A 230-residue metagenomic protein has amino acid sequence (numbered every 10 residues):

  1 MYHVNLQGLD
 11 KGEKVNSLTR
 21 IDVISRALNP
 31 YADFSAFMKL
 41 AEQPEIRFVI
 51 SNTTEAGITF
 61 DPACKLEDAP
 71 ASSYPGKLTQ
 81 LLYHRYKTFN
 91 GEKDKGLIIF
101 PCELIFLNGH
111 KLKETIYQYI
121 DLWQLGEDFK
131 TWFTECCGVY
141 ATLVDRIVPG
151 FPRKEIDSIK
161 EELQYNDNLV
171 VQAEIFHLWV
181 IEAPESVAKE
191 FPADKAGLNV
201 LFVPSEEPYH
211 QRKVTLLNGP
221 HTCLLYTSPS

Functional and structural regions predicted by a protein language model:
M1-S228: Substrate/ligand-engaging "lid" and interaction regions
